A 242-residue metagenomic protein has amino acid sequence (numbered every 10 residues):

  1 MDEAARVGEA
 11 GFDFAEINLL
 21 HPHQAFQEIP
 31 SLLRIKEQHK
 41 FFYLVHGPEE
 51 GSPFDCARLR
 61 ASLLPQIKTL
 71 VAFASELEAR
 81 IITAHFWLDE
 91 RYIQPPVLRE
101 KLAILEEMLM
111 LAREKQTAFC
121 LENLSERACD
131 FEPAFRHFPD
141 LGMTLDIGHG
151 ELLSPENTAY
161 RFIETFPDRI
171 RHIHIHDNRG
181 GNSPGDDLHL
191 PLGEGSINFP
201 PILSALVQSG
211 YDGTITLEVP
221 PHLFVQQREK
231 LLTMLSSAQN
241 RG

Functional and structural regions predicted by a protein language model:
M1-D2, I17-S31, G51-A61, E90-I93 (+4 more regions): Acidic-and-aromatic substrate-binding clefts and catalytic sites of carbohydrate-active enzymes
M1-T69, S75, G142, N240-G242: N-terminal pre-domain/capping segments
D2-G8, E78, A128-A134, F138-L145 (+1 more regions): Histidine-acidic metal/acid-base catalytic patches
A15-I17, Y43-G47, I82-A84, F119-L121 (+3 more regions): Hydrophobic faces of well-ordered beta-strands that scaffold small-molecule active sites in alpha/beta enzyme cores
E28-L33, L59-K68, V97-E106, P155-E164 (+1 more regions): Charged helix-capping and loop-helix junction motifs
L33-G51, L102-E114, F199-S204: Alpha-helix-loop-beta-strand connector modules within alpha/beta enzyme cores
E37-H39, L77, K115, S209-Y211: Helix C-cap/helix->beta junction micro-motif
C56-G142: Active-site acidic/histidine proton-transfer and metal-coordination neighborhood in alpha/beta enzyme cores
